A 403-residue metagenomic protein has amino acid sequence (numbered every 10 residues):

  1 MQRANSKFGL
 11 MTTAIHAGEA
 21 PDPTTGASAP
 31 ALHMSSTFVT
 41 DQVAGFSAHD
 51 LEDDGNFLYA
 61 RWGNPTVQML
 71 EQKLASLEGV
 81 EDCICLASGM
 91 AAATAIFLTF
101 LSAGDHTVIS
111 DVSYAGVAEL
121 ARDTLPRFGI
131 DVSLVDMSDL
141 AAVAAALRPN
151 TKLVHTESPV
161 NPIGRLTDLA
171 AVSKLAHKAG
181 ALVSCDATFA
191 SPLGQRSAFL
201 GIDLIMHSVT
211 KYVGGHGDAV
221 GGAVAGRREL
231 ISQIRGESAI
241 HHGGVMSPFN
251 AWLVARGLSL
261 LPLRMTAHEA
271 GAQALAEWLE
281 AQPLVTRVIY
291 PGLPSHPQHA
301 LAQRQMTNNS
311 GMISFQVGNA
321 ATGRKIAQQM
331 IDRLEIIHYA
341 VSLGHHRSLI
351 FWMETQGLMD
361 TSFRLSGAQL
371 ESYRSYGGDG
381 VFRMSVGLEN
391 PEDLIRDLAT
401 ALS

Functional and structural regions predicted by a protein language model:
M1-D54: N-terminal glycine-rich, Lys/His-bearing helix-loop that initiates the first secondary-structure elements of many
Q2-N5, A14-P23, D82-L284, I289: Conserved PLP-enzyme active-site core in the AAT-like
A14-P30, I326-S366: C-terminal core of ALDH-fold dehydrogenases
Q42-A91, R122-D123: Conserved N-terminal alpha-helix of the aminotransferase class I/II PLP-enzyme fold
S47-D53, M330, L398-A401: Short Gly/aromatic-enriched secondary-structure transition segments
R122, D131-S133, P149-K152, R264 (+2 more regions): PLP-dependent enzyme catalytic core of the Aspartate aminotransferase-like
L253-L263, S310-A320, R383-G387: Short, well-ordered beta-strand elements within core beta-sheets of diverse protein domains
Q273-L349, A368-Y376: Conserved small-domain helix->loop->beta segment predominantly found in fold-type I
